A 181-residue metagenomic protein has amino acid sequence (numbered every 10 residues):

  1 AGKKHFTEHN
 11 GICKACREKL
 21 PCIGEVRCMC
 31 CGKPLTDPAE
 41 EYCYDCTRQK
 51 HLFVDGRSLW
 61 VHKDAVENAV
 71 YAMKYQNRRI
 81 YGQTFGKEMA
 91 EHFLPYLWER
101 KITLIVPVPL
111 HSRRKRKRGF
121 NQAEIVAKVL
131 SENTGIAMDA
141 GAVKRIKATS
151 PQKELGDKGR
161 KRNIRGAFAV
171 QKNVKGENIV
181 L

Functional and structural regions predicted by a protein language model:
A1-L181: Glycine-rich phosphate/pyrophosphate-handling loop used in enzymes and phosphotransfer proteins
